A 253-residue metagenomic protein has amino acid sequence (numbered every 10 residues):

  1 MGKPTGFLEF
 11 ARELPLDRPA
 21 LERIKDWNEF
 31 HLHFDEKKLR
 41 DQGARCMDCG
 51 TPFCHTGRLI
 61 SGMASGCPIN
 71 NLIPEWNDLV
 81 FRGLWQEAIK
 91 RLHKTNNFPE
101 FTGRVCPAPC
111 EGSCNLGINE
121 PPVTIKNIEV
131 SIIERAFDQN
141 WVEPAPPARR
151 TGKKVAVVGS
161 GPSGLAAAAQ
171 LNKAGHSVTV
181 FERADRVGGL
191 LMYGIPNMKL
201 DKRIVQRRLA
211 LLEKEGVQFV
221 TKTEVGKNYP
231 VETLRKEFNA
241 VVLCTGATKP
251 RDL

Functional and structural regions predicted by a protein language model:
M1-K154, K202, V241-L253: Ferredoxin-type iron-sulfur electron-transfer modules and their immediate structural context
I89-N96, P107-P109, I128, L191-N239: N-terminal Rossmann-like dinucleotide/flavin-binding domain of flavoprotein oxidoreductases that bind FAD/FMN
N97, G161-S163, R186: Residue-level detector of alpha-helix initiation sites
K154-V180: N-terminal Rossmann-like FAD-binding beta1-loop-alpha1 element of flavoenzymes
G164, K227, T248-R251: Glycine-rich nucleotide phosphate-binding loop and flanking beta-alpha elements of Rossmann-like dinucleotide-binding
A167, L190, P230-V231, D252-L253: Short glycine-/acidic-enriched loop or helix-start segments at secondary-structure transitions that form or flank
H176-M192: Glycine-rich FAD pyrophosphate-binding loop
E182, T221, L243-T245: General beta-strand structural signal in soluble alpha/beta enzymes
